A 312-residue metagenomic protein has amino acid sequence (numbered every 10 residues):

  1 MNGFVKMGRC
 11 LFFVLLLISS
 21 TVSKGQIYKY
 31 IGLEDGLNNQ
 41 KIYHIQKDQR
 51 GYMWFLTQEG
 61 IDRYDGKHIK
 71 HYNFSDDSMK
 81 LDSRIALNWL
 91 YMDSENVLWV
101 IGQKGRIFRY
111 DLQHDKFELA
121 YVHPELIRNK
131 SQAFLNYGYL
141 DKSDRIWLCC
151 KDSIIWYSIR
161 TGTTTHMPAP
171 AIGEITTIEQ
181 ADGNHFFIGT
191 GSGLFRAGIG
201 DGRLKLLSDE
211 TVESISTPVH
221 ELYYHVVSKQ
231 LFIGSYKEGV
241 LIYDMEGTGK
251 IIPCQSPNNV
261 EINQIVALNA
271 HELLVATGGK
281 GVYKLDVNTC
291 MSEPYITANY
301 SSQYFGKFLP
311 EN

Functional and structural regions predicted by a protein language model:
M1-N312: Carboxylate-rich, polar loop motifs that coordinate divalent cations or form catalytic acidic clusters
